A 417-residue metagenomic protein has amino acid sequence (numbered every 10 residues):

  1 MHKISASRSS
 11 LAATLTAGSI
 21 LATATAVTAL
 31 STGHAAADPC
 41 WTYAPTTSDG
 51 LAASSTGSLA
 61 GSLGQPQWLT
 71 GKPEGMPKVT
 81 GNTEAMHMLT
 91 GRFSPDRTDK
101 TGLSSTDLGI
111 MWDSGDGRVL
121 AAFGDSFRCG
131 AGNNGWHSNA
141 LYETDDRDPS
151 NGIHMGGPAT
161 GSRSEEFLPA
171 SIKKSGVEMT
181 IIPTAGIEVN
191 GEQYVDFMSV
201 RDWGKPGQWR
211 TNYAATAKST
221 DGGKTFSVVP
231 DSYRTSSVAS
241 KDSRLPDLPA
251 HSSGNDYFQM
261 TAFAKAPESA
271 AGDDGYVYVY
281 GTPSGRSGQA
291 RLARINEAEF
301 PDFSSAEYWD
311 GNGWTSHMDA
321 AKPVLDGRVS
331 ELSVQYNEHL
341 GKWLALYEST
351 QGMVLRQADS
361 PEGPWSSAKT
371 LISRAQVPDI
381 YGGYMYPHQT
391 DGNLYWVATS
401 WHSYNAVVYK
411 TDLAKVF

Functional and structural regions predicted by a protein language model:
M1-A37: Secretory targeting and sorting signals
C40-P45, G57, G61-T101, D113-M179 (+5 more regions): Beta-rich carbohydrate-recognition and catalytic domains
A44-A52: Extracellular/mature segments of secreted proteins
D107-I110, E166-S171, S175-I187, F258-E268 (+2 more regions): Beta-propeller and closely related beta-sheet repeat lectin domains
D256-T282: Charged mid-protein connector segments
G383, D391-N393: Extracellular glycan/ECM-engagement signal in secreted proteins
P387: Redox cofactor-anchoring modules in respiratory/redox and cofactor-processing assemblies
